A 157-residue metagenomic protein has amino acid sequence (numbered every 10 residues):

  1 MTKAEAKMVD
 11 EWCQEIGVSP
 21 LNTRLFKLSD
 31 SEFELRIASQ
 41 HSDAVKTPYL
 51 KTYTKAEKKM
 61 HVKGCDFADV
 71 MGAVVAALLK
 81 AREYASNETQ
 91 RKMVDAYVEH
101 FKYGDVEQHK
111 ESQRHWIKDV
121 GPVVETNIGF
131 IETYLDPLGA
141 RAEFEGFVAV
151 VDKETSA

Functional and structural regions predicted by a protein language model:
M1-A157: Fold-level signature of zinc-dependent metallopeptidase catalytic domains
